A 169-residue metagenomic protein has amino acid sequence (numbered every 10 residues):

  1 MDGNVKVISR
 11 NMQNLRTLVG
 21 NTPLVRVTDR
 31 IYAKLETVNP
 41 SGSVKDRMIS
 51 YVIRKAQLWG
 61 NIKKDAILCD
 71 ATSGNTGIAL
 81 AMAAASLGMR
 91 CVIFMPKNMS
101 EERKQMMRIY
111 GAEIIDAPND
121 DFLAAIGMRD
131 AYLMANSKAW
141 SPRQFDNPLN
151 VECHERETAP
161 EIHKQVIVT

Functional and structural regions predicted by a protein language model:
M1-T169: PLP-dependent amino-acid enzyme catalytic core
